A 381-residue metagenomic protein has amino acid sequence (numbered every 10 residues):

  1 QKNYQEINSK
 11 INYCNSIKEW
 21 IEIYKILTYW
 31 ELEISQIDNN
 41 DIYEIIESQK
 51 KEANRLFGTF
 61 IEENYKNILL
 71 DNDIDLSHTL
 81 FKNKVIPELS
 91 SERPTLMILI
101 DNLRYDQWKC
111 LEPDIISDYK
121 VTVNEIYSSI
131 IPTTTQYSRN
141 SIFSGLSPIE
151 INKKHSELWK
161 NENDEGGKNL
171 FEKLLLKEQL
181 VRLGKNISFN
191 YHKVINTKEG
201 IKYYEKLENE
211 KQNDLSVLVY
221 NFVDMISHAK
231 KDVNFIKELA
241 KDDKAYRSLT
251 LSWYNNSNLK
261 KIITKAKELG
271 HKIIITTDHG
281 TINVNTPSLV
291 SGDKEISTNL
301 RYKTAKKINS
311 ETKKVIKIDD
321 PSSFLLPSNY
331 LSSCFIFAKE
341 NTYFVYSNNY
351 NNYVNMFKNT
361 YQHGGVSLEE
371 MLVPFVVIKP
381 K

Functional and structural regions predicted by a protein language model:
Q1-K381: Feature captures the catalytic ectodomains and active-site-proximal regions of enzymes that hydrolyze or transfer
